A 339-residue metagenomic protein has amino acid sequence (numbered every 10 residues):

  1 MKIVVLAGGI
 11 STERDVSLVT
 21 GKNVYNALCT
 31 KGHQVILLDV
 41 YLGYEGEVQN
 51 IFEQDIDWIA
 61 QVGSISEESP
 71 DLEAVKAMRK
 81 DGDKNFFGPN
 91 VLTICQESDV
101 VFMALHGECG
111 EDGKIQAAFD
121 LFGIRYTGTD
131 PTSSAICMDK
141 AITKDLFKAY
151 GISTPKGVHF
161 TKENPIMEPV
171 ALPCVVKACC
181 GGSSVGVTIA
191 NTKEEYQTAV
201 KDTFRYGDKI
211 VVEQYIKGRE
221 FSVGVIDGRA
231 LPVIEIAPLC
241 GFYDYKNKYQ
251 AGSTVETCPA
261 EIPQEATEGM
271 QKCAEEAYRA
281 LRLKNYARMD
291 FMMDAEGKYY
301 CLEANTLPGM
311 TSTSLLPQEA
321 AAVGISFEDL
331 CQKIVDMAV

Functional and structural regions predicted by a protein language model:
M1-T132, I136-M138, I142, A149 (+1 more regions): ATP-binding N-terminal substructure of ATP-dependent carboxylate-amine bond-forming enzymes
I3-A7, S11, D15, V19 (+4 more regions): Active-site nucleotide/adenylate-binding loops and adjacent lid/helix of ATP-dependent enzymes
V35, R125-Y126, T154, C174 (+1 more regions): Hydrophobic beta-strand scaffold residues
G107, S184, L239, N305-E319: Glycine-rich phosphate/pyrophosphate-binding beta-alpha loops
N191-K272, M293-Y300: Phosphate-binding site of ATP-dependent enzymes
Q214, V223-V225, Y278-M310, A320: Conserved metal-phosphate-binding beta-hairpin within the catalytic cores of diverse ATP-dependent phosphoryl-transfer
L330-V339: Cysteine/selenocysteine-centered motifs that mediate thiol-based redox chemistry or coordinate metal-sulfur cofactors
